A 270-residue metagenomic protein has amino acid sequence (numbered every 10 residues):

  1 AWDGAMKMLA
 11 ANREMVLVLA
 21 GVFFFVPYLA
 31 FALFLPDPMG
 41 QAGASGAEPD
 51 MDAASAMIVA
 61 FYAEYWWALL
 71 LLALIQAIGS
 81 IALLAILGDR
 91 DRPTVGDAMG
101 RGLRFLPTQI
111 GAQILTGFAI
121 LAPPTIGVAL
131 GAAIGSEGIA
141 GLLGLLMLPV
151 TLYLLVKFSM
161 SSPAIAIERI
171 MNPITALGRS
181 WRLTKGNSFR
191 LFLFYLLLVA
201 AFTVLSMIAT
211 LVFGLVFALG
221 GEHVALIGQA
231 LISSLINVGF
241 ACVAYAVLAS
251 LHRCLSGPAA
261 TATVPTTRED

Functional and structural regions predicted by a protein language model:
A1-M39, P149-G221: Nonpolar helix-loop interface/hinge motif
W2, M6, A63, V95-M99 (+12 more regions): Alpha-helical membrane-protein architecture signal
G4, G257-D270: Low-complexity, intrinsically disordered extramembrane tails and loops of integral membrane proteins
M6-A20, A82-F118: Cytosolic-side membrane-entry/anchor segment at the start of a transmembrane helix
F23-F31, L72, Q76, S80 (+6 more regions): Alpha-helical transmembrane segments of multipass membrane proteins
G40-F61: Perimembrane loop-to-helix junctions flanking transmembrane segments
V59-D91, G135-P173, V224-G257: Selective recognition of hydrophobic, aromatic-rich stretches within alpha-helical transmembrane segments of polytopic
E64-L72, G96-P124, G144-L148: Alpha-helical membrane-spanning segments of integral membrane proteins, especially the hydrophobic core of TM bundles
